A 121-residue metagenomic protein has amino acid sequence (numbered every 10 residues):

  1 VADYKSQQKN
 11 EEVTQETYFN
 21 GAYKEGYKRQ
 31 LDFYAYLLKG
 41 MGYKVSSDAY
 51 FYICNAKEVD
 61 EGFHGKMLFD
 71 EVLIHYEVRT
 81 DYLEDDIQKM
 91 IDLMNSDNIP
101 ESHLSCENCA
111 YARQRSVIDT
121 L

Functional and structural regions predicted by a protein language model:
V1-T17, Y34: Conserved catalytic cores of phosphodiester-cleaving nucleases, focusing on short active-site segments
Q7-Q8, Q15, Q30, Q88 (+1 more regions): Residue-identity detector for glutamine
E11-G26, F69-Y76: Short histidine-centered catalytic/ligand-binding loop motif
Y23-L37: Short, charged, amphipathic alpha-helix that recurs within catalytic cores of restriction-modification and other
A35-L121: Metal-dependent nuclease catalytic regions and adjoining charged, substrate-binding loops involved in nucleic-acid end
